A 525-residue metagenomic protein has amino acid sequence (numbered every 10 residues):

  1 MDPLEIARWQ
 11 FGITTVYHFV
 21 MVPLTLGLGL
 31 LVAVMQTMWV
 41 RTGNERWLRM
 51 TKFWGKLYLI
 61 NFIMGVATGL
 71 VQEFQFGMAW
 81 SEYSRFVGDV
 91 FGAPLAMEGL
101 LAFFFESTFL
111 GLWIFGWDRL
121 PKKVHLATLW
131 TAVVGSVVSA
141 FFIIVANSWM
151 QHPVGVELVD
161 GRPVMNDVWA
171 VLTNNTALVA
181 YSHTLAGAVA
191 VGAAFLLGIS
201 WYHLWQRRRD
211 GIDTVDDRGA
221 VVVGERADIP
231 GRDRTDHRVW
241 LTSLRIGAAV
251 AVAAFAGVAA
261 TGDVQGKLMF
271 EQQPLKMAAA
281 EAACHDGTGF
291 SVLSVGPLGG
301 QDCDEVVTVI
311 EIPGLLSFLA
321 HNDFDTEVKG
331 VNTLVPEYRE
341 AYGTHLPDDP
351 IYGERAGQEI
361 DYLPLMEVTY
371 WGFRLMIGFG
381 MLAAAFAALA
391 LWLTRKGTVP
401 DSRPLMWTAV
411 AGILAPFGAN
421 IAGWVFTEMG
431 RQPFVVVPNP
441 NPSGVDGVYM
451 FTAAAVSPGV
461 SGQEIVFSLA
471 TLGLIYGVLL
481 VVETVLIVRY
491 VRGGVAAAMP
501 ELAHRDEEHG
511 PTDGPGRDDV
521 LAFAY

Functional and structural regions predicted by a protein language model:
M1-Y525: Polytopic transmembrane helical bundles with strong interfacial aromatic enrichment
